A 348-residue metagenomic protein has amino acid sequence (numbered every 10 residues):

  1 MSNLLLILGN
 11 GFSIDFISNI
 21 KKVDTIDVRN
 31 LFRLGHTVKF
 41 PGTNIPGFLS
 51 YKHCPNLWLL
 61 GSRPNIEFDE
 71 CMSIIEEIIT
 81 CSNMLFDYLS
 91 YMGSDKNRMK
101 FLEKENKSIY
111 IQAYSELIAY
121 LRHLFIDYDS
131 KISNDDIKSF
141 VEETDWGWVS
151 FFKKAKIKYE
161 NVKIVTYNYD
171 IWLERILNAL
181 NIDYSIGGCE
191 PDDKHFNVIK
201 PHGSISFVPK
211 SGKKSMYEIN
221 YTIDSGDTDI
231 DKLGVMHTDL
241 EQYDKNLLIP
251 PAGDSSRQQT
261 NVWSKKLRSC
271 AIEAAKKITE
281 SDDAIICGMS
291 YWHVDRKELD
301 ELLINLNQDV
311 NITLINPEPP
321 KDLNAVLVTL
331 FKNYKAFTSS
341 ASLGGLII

Functional and structural regions predicted by a protein language model:
M1-F16, T25, N30, F40 (+3 more regions): SIR2/sirtuin-family catalytic core signature
I7, D15, I20-T37, F151-N161: A short, Lys/Arg-enriched amphipathic alpha-helix followed by its capping loop at the start of a domain
N19-L31, N178-Y184, M216, E301-L302: Short secondary-structure boundary/capping segments
N30-R33, C189-P191, T222-D229, D309-I312 (+1 more regions): Glycine-rich loops and low-complexity Gly/Arg-rich segments that provide flexible linkers or classic glycine-based
L31, L60, Y120-D127, K131 (+6 more regions): Residues that form generic nucleotide/phosphate-binding pockets
P41-H123, V141-T144, W148-S256: Extended, H/D-rich, highly charged conserved domains that either
R122-T144, L248-I278, H293: Alpha/beta-hydrolase fold catalytic core
